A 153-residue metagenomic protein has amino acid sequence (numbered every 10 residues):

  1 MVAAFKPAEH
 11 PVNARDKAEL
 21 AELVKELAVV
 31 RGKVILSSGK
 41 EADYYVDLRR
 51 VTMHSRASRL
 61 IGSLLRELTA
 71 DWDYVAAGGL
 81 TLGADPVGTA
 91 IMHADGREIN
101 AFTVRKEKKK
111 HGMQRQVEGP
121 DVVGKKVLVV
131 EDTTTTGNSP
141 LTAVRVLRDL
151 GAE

Functional and structural regions predicted by a protein language model:
V2-D71: Active-site-facing substrate-recognition patch
N13, T81, T136: Charged, low-complexity surface patches
L48, G78-G79, E131: Short glycine-centered, acidic/aromatic-flanked micro-motifs in structured strand/loop junctions that mark active-site
T52, R56-G119: Conserved PRPP/pyrophosphate-binding segment of the phosphoribosyltransferase/PRPP-pathway fold
F102, K106-E153: PRPP/pyrophosphate-binding module of the type I phosphoribosyltransferase fold
